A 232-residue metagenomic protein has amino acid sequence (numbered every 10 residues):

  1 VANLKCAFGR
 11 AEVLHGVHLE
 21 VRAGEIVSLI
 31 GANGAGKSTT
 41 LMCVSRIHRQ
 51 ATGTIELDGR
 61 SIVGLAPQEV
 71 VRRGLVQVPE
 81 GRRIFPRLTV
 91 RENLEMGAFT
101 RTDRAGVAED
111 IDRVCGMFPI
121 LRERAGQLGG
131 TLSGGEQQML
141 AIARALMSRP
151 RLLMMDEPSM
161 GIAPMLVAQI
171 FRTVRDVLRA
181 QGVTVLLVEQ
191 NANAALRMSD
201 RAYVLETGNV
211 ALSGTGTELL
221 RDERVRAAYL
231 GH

Functional and structural regions predicted by a protein language model:
V1-H232: Glycine-rich phosphate-binding loops of nucleotide-dependent enzymes
